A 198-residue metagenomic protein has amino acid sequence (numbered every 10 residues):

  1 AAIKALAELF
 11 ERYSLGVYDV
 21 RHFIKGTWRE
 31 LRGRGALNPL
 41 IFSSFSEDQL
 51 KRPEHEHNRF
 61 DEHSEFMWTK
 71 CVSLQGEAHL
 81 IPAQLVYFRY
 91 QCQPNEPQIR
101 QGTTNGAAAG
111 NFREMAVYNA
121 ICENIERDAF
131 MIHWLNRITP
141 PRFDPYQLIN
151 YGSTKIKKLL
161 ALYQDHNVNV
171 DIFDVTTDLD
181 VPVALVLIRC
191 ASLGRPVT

Functional and structural regions predicted by a protein language model:
A2-T198: Helix-coil modules at protein/domain termini and other flexible surface or pore-lining loops, especially C-terminal
